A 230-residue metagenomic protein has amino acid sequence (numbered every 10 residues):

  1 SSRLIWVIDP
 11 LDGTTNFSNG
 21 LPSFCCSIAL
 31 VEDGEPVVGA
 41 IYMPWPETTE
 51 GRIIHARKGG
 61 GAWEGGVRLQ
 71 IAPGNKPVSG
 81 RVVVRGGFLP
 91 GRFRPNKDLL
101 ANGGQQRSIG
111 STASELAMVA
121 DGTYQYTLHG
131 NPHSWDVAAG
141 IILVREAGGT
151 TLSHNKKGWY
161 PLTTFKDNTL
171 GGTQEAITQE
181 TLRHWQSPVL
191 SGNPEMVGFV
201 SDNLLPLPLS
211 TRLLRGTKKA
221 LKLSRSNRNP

Functional and structural regions predicted by a protein language model:
S2-G59, W63: DPxDG-like acidic metal-binding loop motif
G13-T14, V82, V144: Conserved S/T- and glycine-rich ATP-binding loop of Class I adenylate-forming
V37, L69-I71, W159: Short, isolated positions in well-ordered beta-strands
G61-E64, R68-Q70, M196-F199: Short helix-loop capping/hinge motifs at secondary-structure junctions, enriched in acidic/polar residues
W63, Q70-R92, N96-G110: Short loop->beta-strand "edge-of-pocket" segments that line small-molecule binding or catalytic clefts across diverse
L100, S114-P230: Oxyanion/phosphate-interacting regions
